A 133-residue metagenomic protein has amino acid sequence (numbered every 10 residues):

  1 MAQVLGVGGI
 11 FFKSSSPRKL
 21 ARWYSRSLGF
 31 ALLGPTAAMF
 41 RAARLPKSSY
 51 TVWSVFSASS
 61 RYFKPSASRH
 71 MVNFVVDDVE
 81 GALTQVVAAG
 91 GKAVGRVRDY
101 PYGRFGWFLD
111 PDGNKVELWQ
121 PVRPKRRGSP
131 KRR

Functional and structural regions predicted by a protein language model:
M1-A21, R69-F74, V122-R133: N-terminal beta-strand motif that seeds the catalytic metal site of vicinal oxygen chelate
M1-L5, F11-S54, A88: Core segments of cupin and vicinal oxygen chelate
S14-P17, K64-K115: Vicinal oxygen chelate
Y24, Y50, Y62, Y100-Y102: Sequence-level detector for tyrosine residue identity
G29-A67, F108-P111, K115-V122: Conserved short beta-strand elements that form part of the metal-binding/catalytic scaffold of enzyme active sites
A38-M39, Y100-P101, R127: Conserved beta-strand edge residues that scaffold enzyme active sites
R44, F105-G106, G128, R132: Short Asp/Glu-rich motifs
Y50-V52, Q85, W119, G128-K131: Short, charged, solvent-exposed linker or helix-capping segments at domain edges/interfaces that act as flexible hinges
